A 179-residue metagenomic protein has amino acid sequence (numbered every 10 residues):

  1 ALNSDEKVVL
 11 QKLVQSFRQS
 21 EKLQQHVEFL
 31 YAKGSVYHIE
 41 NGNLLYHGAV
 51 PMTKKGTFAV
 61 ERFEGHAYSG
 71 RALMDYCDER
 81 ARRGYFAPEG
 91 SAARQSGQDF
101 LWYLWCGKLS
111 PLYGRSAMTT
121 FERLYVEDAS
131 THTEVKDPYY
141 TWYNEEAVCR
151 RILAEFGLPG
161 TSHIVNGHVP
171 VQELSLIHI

Functional and structural regions predicted by a protein language model:
A1-H178: Feature recognizes metal-dependent phosphohydrolase scaffolds
